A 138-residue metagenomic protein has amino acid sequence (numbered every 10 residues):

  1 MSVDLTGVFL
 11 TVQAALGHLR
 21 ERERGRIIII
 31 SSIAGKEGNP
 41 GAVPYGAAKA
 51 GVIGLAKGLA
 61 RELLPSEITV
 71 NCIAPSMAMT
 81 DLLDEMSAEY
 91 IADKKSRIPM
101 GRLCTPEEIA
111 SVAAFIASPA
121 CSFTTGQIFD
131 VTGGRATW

Functional and structural regions predicted by a protein language model:
M1-F9, I28, V52, M100: Catalytic Tyr-X3-Lys loop
V12, A48, A56: Active-site helix of classical SDR
G17, R61-P65, S122: Alpha-helical segment proximal to the catalytic Tyr-Lys
R24, L64, T69, T124-G126: Short, small/polar-rich loop/turn modules that mediate ligand/substrate recognition or access, typified
S32: Residue(s) in the substrate-gating loop at a strand-loop-helix junction that position the organic substrate next
E37, A114, T125-W138: Short C-terminal tail/terminal secondary-structure segment of NAD(P)H-dependent dehydrogenase/reductase domains
E37-V43, P65-S66, G101, P119: Active-site loop immediately N-terminal to the catalytic Tyr-X3-Lys motif of short-chain dehydrogenase/reductase
G38-G46, G58, M86: Active-site loop-to-helix junction immediately N-terminal to the catalytic Tyr of the SDR YXXXK motif in Rossmann-fold
